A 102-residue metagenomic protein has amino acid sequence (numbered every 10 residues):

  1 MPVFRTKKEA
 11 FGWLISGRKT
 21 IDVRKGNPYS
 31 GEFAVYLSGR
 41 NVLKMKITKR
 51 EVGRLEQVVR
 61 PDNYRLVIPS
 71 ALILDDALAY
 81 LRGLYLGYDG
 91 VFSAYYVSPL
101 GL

Functional and structural regions predicted by a protein language model:
M1-L102: Structured alpha/beta reader/binder surfaces that contact nucleic acids or chromatin modification marks
